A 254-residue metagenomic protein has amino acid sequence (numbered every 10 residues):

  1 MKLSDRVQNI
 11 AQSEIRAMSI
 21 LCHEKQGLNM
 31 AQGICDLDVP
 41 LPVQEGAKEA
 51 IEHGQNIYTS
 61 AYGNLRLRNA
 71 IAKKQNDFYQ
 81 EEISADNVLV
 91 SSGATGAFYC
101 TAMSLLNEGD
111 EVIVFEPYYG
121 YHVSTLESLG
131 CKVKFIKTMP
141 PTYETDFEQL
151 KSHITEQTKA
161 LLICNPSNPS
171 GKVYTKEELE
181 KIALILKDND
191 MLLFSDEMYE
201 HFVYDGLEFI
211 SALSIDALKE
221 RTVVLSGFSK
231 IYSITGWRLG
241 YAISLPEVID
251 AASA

Functional and structural regions predicted by a protein language model:
R6-G93, C100: N-terminal small-domain helix-loop-helix segment of the aminotransferase-like
M18, M30, A47, I71 (+9 more regions): Generic structural signal for small/hydrophobic residues in well-ordered secondary structure, especially within
G33, P117, P166, E197-Y199 (+1 more regions): Short strand-turn motif at the edge of the Rossmann-like AdoMet-binding core
A85-D86, M103-I163, K176: PLP-dependent aminotransferase-like
D110, C131, L186-L192, L218-E220: A short helix->loop->beta-strand "cap" motif at the edges of active sites that frequently abuts
T138-L207: Active-site phosphate-binding strand-loop segment of PLP-dependent enzymes
I215, K219-A254: Conserved core segment of the aminotransferase class I/II
